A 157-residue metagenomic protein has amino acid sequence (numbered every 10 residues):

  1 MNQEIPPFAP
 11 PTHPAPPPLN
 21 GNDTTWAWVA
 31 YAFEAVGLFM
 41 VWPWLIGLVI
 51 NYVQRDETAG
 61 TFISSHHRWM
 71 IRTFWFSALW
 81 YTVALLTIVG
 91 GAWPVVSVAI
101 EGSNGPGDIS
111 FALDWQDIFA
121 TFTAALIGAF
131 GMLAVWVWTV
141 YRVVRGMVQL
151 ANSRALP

Functional and structural regions predicted by a protein language model:
N2-F39, V49-F76, L113-W115, Y141-P157: Membrane-interface extramembranous regions at the lipid-water interface
W26-L45, M70-A99, D117-V143: Hydrophobic alpha-helical transmembrane segments in multi-pass membrane proteins
Y52-E57, L86, G90-P106, L150 (+1 more regions): Membrane-interface elements of multi-pass transporters and channels
A99-F119: Membrane-interfacial helical/loop segments at transmembrane boundaries in membrane proteins
